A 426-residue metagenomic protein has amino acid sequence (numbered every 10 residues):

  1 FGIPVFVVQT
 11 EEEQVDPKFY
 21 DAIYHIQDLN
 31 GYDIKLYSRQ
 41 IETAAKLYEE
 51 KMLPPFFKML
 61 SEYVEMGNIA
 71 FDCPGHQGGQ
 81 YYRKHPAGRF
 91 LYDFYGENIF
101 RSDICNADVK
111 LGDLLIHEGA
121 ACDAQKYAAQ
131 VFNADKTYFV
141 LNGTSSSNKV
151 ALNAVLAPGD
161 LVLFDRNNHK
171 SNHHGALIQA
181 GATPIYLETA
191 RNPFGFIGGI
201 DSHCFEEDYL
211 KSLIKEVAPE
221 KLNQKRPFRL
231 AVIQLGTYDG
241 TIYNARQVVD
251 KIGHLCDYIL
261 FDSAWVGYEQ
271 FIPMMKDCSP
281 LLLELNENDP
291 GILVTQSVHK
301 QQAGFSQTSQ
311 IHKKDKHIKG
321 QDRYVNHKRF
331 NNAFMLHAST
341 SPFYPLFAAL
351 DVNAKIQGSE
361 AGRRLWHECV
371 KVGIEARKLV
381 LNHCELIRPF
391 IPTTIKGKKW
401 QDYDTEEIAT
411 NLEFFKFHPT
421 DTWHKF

Functional and structural regions predicted by a protein language model:
F1-R101: N-terminal glycine-rich, Lys/His-bearing helix-loop that initiates the first secondary-structure elements of many
G2, V7-E11, D16, V150-A157 (+1 more regions): Conserved PLP-enzyme active-site core in the AAT-like
E13-K18, Y24-Q27, F196, L285-N286 (+2 more regions): Extended charged low-complexity segments that act as oligomerization/scaffolding linkers
G75, G143, G240-T241: Glycine-centered small-residue hotspots that permit tight backbone geometry or close packing
A87-D93, T137-V140, L213: Short acidic/polar alpha-helix capping motifs at helix-coil junctions
E97-S146: Conserved N-terminal alpha-helix of the aminotransferase class I/II PLP-enzyme fold
D135, P158-G159, K425: A short, charged/proline- and glycine-enriched loop that marks the coil->beta-strand transition at the N-terminal
A361-F426: Conserved small-domain helix->loop->beta segment predominantly found in fold-type I
